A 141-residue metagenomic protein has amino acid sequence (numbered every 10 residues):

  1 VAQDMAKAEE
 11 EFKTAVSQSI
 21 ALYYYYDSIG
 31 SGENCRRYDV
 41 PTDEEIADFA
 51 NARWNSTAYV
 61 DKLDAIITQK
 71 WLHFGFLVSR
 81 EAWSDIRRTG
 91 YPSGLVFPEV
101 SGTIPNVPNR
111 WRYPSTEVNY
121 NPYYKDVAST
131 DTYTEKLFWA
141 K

Functional and structural regions predicted by a protein language model:
V1-Q3, E9-S17, D64-H73: Extended, hydrophobic/aromatic-rich amphipathic alpha-helical segments that build helical scaffolds
A2-K7, R53, T57: A short glycine-/small-residue-rich loop at the edge of a beta-strand within enzyme catalytic domains
I20, Y24-K141: C-terminal functional modules
